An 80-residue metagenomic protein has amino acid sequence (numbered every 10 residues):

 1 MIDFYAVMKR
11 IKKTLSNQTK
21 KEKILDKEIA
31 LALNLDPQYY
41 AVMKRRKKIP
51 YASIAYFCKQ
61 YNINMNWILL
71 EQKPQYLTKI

Functional and structural regions predicted by a protein language model:
M1-A6, L69-I80: Short, charged recognition helix plus adjacent turn of helix-turn-helix-like nucleic-acid-binding domains
M1-E22, E28: A short, Lys/Arg-rich alpha-helix, primarily the initiator
K23, K48-Y51: Residue at a beta-strand N-cap/secondary-structure junction
L25-A30, F57: Short alpha-helical "recognition helix" segments of helix-turn-helix
L31-I49: Recognition helix of helix-turn-helix/homeodomain-like DNA-binding domains that insert into the DNA major groove
M43-K44, Y61, Q72: DNA major-groove recognition helix of helix-turn-helix
A52-W67: DNA major-groove recognition helix of helix-turn-helix/homeodomain DNA-binding modules
